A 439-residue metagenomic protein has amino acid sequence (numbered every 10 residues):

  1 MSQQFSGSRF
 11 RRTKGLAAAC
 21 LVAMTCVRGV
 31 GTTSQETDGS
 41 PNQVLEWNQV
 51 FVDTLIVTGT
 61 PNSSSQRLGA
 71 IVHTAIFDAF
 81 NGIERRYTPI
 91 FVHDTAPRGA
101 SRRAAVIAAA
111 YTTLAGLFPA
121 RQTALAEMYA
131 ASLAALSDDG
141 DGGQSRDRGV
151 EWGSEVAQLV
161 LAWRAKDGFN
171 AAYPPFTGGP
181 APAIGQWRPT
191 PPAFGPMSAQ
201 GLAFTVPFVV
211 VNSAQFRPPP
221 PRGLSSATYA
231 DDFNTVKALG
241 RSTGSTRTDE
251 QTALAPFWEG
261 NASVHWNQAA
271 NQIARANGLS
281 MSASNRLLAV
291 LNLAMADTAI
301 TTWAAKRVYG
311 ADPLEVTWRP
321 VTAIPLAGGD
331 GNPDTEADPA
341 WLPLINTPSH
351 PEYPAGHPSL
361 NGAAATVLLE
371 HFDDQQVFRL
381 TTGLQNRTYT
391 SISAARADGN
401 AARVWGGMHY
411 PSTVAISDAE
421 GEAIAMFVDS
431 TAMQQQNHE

Functional and structural regions predicted by a protein language model:
S2-Q3, S34: Intrinsically disordered, low-complexity regions enriched in polar/acidic and amide residues
Q3-A17: Bacterial N-terminal signal peptides that target proteins for export
A17-C26: Bacterial N-terminal signal peptides
V30-T32: Cleavable N-terminal signal peptides
S34-E439: Acidic/polar surface patches and capping/hinge elements
